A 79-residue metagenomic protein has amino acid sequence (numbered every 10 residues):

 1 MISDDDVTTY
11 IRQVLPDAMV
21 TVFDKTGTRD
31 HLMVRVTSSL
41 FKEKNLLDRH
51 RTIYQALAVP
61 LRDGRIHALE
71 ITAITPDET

Functional and structural regions predicted by a protein language model:
M1-M19: N-proximal, solvent-exposed amphipathic alpha-helical segments enriched in charged/polar residues
I2, R29-H31, K44: Residues that form or flank phosphate/diphosphate-binding pockets in enzymes that use nucleotide phosphates
D17-M33: Short edge beta-strands and adjacent turn/loop segments
T21-F23, R35-T37, T72-I74: Solvent-exposed beta-strand sheet faces enriched in polar/charged residues
G27-R29, F41, D77: Short active-site-proximal "capping" loops at secondary-structure junctions
M33-H50: A short interface-forming secondary-structure element
L47-T79: C-terminal structural segments of small proteins and small subunits
